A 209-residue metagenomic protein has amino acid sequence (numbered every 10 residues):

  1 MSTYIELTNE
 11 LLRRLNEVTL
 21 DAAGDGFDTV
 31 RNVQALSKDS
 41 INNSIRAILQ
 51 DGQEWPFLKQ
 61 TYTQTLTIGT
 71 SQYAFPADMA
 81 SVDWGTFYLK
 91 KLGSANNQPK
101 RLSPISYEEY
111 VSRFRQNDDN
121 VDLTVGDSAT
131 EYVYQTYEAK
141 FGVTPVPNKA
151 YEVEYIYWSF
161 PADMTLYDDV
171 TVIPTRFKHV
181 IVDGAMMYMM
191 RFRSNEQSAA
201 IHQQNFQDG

Functional and structural regions predicted by a protein language model:
M1-G209: Glycine-enriched, solvent-exposed interface loops adjoining structured elements
